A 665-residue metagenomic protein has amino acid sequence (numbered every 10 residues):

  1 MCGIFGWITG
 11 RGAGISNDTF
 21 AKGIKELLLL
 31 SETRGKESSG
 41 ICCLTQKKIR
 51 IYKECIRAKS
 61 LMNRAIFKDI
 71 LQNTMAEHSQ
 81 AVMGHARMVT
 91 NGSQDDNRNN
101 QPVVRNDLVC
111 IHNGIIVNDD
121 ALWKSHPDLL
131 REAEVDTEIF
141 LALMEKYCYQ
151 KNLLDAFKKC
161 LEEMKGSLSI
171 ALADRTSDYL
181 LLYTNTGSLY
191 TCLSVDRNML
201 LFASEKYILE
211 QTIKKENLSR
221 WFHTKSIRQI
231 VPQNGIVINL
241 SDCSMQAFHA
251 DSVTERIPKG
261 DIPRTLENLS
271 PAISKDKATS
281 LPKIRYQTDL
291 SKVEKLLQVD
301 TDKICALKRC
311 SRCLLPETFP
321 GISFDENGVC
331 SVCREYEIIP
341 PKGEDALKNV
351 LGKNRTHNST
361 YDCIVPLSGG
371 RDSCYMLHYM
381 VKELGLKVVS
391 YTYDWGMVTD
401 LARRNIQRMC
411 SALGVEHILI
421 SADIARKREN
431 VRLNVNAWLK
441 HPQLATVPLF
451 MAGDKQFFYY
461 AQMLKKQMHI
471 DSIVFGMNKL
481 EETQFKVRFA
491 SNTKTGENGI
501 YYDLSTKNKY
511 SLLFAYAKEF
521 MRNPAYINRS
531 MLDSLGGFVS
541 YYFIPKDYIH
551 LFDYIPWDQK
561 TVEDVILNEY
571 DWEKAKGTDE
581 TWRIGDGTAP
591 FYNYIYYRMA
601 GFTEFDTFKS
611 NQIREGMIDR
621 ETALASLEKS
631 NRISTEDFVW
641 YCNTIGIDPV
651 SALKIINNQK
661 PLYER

Functional and structural regions predicted by a protein language model:
M1-A278: Conserved short alpha-helical segments that host acidic/polar catalytic motifs at enzyme active sites
I8-A13, M144, D178-Y179, S368 (+3 more regions): Conserved short loop/turn motifs at secondary-structure junctions
I24, D96, L153-A156, L347 (+3 more regions): Amphipathic coiled-coil/heptad-repeat helices and related helical stalk/stem segments that mediate oligomerization
C43, L172, L182, V365 (+2 more regions): Structural beta-sheet core signal
T90, N118, Y179, L189-Y190 (+7 more regions): Flexible loop/turn segments at secondary-structure boundaries
R98-N100, F157, L377-Y379, Y460-M463: Catalytic micro-motifs at enzyme active sites that drive phosphoryl/nucleotidyl and oxygen chemistry
G235, S252, G260-C363, Y379 (+1 more regions): Nucleotide-activated chemistry modules centered on ATP-dependent adenylation/adenylyltransferase
C363-D372: Short, glycine-rich nucleotide/cofactor-binding loops
